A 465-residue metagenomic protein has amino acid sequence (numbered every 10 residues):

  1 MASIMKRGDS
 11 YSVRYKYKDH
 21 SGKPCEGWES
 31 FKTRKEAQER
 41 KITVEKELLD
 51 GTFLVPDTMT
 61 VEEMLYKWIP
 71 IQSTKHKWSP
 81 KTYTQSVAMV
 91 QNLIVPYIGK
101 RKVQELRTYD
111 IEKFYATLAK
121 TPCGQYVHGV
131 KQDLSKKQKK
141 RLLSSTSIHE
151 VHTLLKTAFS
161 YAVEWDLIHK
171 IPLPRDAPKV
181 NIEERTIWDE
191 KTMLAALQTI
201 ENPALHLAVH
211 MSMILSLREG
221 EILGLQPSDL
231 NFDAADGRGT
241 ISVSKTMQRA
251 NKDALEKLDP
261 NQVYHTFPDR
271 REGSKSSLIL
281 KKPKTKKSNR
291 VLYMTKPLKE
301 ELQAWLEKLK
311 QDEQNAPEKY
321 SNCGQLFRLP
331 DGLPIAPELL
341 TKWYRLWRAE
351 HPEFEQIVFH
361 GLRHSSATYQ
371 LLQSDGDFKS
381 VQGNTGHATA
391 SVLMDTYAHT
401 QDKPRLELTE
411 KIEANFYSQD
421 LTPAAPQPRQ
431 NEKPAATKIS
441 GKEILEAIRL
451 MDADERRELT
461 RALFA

Functional and structural regions predicted by a protein language model:
M1, M89, L93, R101-Y109 (+3 more regions): N-terminal DNA-binding recognition helix of tyrosine site-specific recombinases/integrases
M5-Y109, H128, E307-N322, D402 (+3 more regions): N-terminal DNA-binding module of tyrosine recombinases/phage integrases
K113-F114, E164-L197, P330-D331: Flexible interdomain linker/hinge and immediately adjacent N-terminus of the catalytic tyrosine-recombinase domain
C123-V127, Q198, N202-P203, L215 (+3 more regions): Short, basic (Lys/Arg/His-rich) helix/loop patches that form interaction surfaces in the mid-to-C-terminal regions
H128-D133, K179-L205, I214-L217, L225 (+1 more regions): Long, amphipathic, Lys/Arg-enriched alpha-helical "connector/arm" segment
K179-V180, I187, R238, K245-R249 (+1 more regions): Catalytic-site neighborhood detector that most strongly recognizes the C-terminal catalytic loop/helix of tyrosine
D229-G237, D375-A398, P428: Short, polar N-cap/turn motifs at the start of nucleic acid-interacting alpha helices
F232-A235, K245-N289, L298, E410-A465: C-terminal secondary-structure termini that scaffold catalytic or DNA-interacting sites
